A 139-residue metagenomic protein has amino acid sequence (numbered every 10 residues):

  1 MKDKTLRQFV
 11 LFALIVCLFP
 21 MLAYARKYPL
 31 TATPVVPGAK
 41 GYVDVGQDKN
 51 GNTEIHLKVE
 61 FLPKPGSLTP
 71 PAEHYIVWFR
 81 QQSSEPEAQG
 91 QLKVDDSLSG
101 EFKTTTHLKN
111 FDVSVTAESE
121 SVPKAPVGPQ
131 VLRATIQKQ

Functional and structural regions predicted by a protein language model:
K2-D3, A23-Q139: N-terminal targeting/export leaders
K2-L11: Bacterial N-terminal signal peptides that target proteins for export
L11-P20: Bacterial N-terminal signal peptides
